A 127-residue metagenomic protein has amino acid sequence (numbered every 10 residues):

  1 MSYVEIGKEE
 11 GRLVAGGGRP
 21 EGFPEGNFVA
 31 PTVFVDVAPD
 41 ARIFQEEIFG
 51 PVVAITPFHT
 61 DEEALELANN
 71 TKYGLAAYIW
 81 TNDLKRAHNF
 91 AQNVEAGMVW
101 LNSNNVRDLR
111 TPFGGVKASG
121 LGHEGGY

Functional and structural regions predicted by a protein language model:
S2-E10: Helical element adjacent to the flavin cofactor pocket in flavoenzyme catalytic cores
E9-G17: Short secondary-structure junctions
E21-P24, F28-Y127: Conserved C-terminal structural/oligomerization subdomain of aldehyde/semialdehyde dehydrogenase
